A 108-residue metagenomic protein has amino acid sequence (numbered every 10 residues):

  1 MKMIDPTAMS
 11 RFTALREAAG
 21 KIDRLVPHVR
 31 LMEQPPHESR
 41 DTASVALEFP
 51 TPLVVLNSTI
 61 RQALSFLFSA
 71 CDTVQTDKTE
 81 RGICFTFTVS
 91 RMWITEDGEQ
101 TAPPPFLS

Functional and structural regions predicted by a protein language model:
M1-M32: N-proximal, solvent-exposed amphipathic alpha-helical segments enriched in charged/polar residues
P27-V55: Short glycine-rich, basic-tinged beta-strand/loop micro-motifs
R30, S44-E48, Q75, C84-S90: Ser/Thr- (and often Asn-) enriched beta-sheet segments in non-cytosolic proteins
E33, S69-T79: Conserved short beta-strand edge segments in small beta-sheet-based binding/regulatory domains
T51-S58, M92-G98: Short, surface-exposed beta-strand/loop "edge" segments at domain boundaries and coil↔beta transitions
S58-L67: Short amphipathic alpha-helices in soluble, non-transmembrane regions that often serve as interface/regulatory elements
D77-L107: C-terminal edge-of-domain segments
